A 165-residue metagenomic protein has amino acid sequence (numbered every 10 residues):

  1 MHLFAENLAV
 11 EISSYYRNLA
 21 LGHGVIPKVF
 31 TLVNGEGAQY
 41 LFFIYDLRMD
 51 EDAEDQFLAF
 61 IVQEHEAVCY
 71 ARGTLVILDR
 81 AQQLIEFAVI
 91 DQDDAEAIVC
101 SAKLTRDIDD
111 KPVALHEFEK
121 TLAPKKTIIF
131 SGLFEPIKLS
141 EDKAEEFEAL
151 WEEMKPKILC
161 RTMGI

Functional and structural regions predicted by a protein language model:
M1-Q56: N-terminal domain-onset segments
L58-I165: Low-complexity intrinsically disordered segments
